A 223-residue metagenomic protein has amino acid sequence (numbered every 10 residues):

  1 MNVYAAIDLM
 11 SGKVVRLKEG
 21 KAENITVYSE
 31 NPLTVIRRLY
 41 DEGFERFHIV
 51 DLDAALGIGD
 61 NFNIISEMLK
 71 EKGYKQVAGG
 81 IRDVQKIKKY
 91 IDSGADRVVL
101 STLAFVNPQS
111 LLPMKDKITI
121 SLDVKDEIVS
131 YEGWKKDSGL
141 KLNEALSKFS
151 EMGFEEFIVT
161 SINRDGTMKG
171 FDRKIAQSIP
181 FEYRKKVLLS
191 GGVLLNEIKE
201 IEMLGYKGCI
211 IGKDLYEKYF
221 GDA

Functional and structural regions predicted by a protein language model:
N2-A6, R46, Y74-A78, D96-V99 (+5 more regions): Structural preference for beta-strand elements that scaffold enzyme active sites
A5, G57-G79, S110-V124, G170-L195: Alpha-helix-loop-beta-strand connector modules within alpha/beta enzyme cores
M10-E23, A95-D165: Conserved anion-binding
V14-G59: N-terminal beta-alpha supersecondary unit
Y28-Y40, D83-K89, D137-K148, I198: Short, acidic/polar
E42, S93-G94, M152, E182 (+1 more regions): Structural motif
R46-D60, I64, I158-K169: Glycine-rich, proline-tolerant flexible connector loops at the mouths of alpha/beta enzymes
K86-S110, I158-G166, S190-A223: Glycine-rich phosphate-binding active-site loops on the catalytic face of alpha/beta enzymes
